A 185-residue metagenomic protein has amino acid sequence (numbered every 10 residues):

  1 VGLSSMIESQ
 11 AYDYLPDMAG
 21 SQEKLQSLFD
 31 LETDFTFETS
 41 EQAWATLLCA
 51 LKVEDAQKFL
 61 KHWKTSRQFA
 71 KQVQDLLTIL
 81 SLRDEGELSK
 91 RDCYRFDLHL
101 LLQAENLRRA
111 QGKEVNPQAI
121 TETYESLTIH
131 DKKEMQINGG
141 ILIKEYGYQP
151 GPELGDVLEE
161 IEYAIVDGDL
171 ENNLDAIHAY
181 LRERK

Functional and structural regions predicted by a protein language model:
V1-K113: Conserved, hydrophobic alpha-helical core segments of structured domains
A110-K185: Charged substrate- and nucleic-acid-binding regions of tRNA-handling and nucleotidyl-transfer enzymes, centered on
